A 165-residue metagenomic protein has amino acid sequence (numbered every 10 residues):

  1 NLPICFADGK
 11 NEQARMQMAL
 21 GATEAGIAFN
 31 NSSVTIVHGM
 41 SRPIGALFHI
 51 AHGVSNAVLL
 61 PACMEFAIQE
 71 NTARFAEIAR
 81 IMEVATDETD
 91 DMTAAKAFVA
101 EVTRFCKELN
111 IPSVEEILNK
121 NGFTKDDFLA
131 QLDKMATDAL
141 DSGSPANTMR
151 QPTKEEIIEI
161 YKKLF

Functional and structural regions predicted by a protein language model:
N1-R104: Active-site segments that bind and position negatively charged phosphate/pyrophosphate groups
A85-F165: C-terminal charged capping/lid subdomain of soluble metabolic enzymes
